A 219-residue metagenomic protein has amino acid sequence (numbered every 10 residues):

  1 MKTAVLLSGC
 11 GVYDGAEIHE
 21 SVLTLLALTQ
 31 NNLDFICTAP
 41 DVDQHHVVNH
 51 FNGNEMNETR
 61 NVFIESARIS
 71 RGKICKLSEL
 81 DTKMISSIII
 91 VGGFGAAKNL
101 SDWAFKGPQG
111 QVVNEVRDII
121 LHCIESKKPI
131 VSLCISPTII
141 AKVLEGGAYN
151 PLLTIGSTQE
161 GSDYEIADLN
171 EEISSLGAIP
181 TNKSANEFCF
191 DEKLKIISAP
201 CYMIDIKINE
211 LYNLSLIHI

Functional and structural regions predicted by a protein language model:
K2-P40: N-terminal phosphate-binding or glycine-rich loops at protein starts, especially the Walker A/P-loop of NTPases
D14-E17, A96-Q111, K207: Glycine/threonine-rich flexible loop motifs
T38-F63: N-terminal beta-loop-helix "entrance" segment that forms/cooperates in small-molecule cofactor or anionic ligand
V62-K83: Glycine-rich, highly charged phosphate/nucleotide-binding loops
I88-G92, V112-V143: Catalytic nucleophile loop
K142-S174: A conserved active-site-flanking secondary-structure segment within enzyme catalytic domains
N186-N213: A glycine-centered loop/beta-turn motif at secondary-structure junctions
I217-I219: Conserved small/polar residues in nucleotide/adenosyl-binding loops
